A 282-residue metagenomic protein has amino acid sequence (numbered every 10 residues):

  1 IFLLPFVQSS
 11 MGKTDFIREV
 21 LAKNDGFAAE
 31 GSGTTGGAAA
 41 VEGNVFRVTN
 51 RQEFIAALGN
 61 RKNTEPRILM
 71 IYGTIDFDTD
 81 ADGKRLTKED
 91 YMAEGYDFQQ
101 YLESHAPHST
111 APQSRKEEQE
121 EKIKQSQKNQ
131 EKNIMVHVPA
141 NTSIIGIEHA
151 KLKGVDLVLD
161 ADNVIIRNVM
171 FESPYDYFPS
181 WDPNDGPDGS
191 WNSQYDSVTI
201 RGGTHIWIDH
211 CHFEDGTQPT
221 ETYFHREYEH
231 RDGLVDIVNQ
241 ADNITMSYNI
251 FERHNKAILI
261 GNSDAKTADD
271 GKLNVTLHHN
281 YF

Functional and structural regions predicted by a protein language model:
I1-P5: Bacterial N-terminal signal peptides
S9-T14: Boundary at the C-terminal end of the N-terminal hydrophobic targeting segment
K23-M70: Acidic Gly/Asp/Thr-rich repetitive segments characteristic of extracellular carbohydrate-active and adhesion proteins
Q52, T74-F77: Acidic glycine-/aspartate-rich tracts in secreted/extracellular proteins
A56-E65, D78-S143, K151-N168, S173-T204: Extracellular beta-strand-rich solenoid/capping regions of secreted or surface-exposed proteins that bind or remodel
I75, A257, N262-D264: Active-site-proximal loop/turn and secondary-structure-junction residues that shape catalytic pockets, frequently
N133, P187-G189, F224-E227, K266-G271: Short consensus segments that form the blades of beta-propeller domains, in both extracellular/periplasmic
A140-N141, I145-E148, D162-Y175, D196 (+5 more regions): Right-handed parallel beta-helix
